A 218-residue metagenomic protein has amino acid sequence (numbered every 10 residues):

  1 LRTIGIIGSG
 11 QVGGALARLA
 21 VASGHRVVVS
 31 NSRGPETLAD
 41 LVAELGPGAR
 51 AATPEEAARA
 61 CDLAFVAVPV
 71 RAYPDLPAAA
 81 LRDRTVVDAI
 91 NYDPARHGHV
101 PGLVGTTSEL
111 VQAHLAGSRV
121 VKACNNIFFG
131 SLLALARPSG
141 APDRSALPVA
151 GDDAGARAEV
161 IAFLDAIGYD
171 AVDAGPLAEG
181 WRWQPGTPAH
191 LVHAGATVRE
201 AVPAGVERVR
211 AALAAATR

Functional and structural regions predicted by a protein language model:
L1-E44: NAD(P)+-binding Rossmann beta1-loop-alpha1 motif at the extreme N-terminus of oxidoreductases
R2, R84, D143-S145: Nucleotide donor/acceptor-binding cores
G46-G48, A52-R96: Rossmann-like NAD(P)-binding element
A51, R119-C124, V172-P176: General beta-strand structural signal in soluble alpha/beta enzymes
P77-R84, L115-A116, S139-A141: Short, conserved loop/helix-junction motifs that constitute active-site signature segments in enzyme catalytic cores
I90-P138: Rossmann-fold NAD(P)-binding glycine/threonine-rich loop
P142-R218: Active-site-lining helix/loop region of Rossmann-like oxidoreductase modules
